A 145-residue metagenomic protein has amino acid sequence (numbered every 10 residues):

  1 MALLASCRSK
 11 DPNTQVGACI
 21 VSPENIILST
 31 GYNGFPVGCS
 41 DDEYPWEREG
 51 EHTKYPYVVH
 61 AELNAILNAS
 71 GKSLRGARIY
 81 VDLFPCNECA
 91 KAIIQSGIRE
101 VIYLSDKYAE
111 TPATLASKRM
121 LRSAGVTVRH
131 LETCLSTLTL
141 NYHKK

Functional and structural regions predicted by a protein language model:
M1-K145: Zinc-dependent deaminase catalytic domain
